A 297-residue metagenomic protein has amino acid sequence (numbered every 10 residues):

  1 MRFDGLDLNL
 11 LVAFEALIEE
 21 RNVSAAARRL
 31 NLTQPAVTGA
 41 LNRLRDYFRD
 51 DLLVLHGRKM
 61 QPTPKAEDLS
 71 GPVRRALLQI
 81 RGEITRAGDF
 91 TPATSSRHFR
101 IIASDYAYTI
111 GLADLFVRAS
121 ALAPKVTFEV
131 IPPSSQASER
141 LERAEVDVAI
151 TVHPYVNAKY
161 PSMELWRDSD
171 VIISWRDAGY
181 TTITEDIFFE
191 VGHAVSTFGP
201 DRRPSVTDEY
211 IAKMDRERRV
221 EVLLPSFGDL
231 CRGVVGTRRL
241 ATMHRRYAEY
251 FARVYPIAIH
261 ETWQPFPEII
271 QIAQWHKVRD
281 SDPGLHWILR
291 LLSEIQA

Functional and structural regions predicted by a protein language model:
E15-T33: Short helix-boundary/capping micro-motifs
R45-E67: A short LG(V/I)-centered, amphipathic sequence patch enriched for acidic residue(s) preceding the LG motif
Y47-F48, L52, L69-P92: Alpha-helical linker/hinge and terminal dimerization helices associated with HTH transcriptional regulators
S96-V156, L224: Central regulatory/effector-binding core of bacterial HTH transcription factors
I110, V152, Y180-I183, V191-D215 (+3 more regions): Secondary-structure junction motif
G111, Y180, A258-A297: A late-sequence structural motif
S134-A137, E142-V146, T151-V152, G199-I259: Hydrophobic hinge/microswitch elements
K159-A194, L285: Flexible hinge/capping segments at coil-to-helix
